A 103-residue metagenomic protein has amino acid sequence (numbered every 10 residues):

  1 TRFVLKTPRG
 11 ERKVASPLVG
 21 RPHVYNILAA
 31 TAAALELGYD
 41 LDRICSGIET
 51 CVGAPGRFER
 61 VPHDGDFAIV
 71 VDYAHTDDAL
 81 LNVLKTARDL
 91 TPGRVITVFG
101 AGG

Functional and structural regions predicted by a protein language model:
T1-K6: Short polybasic amphipathic segments
P8-G103: Nucleotide phosphate-binding/pyrophosphate-handling subdomain across enzymes that bind or process nucleotide phosphates
